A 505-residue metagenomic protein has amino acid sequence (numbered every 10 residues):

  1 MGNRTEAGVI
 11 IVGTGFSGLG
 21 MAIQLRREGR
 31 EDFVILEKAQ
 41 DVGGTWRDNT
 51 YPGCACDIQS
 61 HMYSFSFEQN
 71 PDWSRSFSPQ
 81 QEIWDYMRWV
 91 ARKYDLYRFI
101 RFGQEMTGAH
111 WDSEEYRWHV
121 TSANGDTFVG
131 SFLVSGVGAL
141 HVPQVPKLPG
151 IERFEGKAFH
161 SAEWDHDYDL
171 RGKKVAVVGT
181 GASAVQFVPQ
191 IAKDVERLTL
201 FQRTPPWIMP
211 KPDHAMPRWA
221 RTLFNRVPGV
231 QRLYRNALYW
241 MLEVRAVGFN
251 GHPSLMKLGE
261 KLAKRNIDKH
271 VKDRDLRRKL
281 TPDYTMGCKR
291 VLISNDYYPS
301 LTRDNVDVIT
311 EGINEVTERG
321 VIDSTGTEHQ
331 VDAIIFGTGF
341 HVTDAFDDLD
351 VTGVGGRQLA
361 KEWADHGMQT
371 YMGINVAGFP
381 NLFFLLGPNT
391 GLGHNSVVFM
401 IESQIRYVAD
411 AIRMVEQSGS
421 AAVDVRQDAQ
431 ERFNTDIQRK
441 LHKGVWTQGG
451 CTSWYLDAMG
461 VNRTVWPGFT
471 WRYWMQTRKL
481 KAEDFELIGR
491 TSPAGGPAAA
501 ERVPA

Functional and structural regions predicted by a protein language model:
N3-I10, F16, G20-D41, F128 (+6 more regions): Rossmann-like dinucleotide-binding core of oxidoreductases
A7-I100, Q202-P205, K269-D275: Beta1-alpha1 glycine-rich phosphate/pyrophosphate-binding loop at the start of Rossmann-like nucleotide-binding domains
R47-I58, L148-E152, I293-Y298, G353-N381 (+1 more regions): FAD-binding beta-loop-beta segment adjacent to the flavin cofactor pocket
N70-W89, R101, V178, N250-G259 (+1 more regions): Short beta-strand to alpha-helix junction loop
R75-H141: Feature captures the FAD/FMN-dependent oxidoreductase FAD-binding
F102-R117, V306-S324: A conserved short coil-to-beta-strand element within the FAD-binding core of flavoproteins
W207-P210, Q369-T370, F383-A505: C-terminal, flexible cofactor-proximal segment of oxidoreductases
A333, G337-R413: Glycine/threonine-rich phosphate-binding loop and adjacent beta-strand/alpha-helix elements that clamp
